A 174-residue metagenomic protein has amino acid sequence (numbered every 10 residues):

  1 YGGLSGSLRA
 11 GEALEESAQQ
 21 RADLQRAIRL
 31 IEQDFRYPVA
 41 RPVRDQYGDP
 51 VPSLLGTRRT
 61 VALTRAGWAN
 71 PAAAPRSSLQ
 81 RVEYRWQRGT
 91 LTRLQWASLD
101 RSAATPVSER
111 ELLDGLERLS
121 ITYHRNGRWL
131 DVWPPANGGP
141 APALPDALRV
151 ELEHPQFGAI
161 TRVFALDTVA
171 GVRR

Functional and structural regions predicted by a protein language model:
Y1-S102: Extracytoplasmic beta-strand-rich oligomerization domains located immediately C-terminal to a leader/signal peptide
R29, G115-E117: Short hydrophobic, aromatic-rich alpha-helical segments embedded in or entering the lipid bilayer of multi-pass
S78, A104-P106, D146, G158: Residues that act as N-cap/strand-start positions at coil-to-secondary-structure junctions
R110-L113: Local beta-strand/beta-hairpin segments that build beta-sheet-rich folds
E117-R174: Short linear sequence signals and composition-biased patches located at protein termini or domain-edge surfaces
